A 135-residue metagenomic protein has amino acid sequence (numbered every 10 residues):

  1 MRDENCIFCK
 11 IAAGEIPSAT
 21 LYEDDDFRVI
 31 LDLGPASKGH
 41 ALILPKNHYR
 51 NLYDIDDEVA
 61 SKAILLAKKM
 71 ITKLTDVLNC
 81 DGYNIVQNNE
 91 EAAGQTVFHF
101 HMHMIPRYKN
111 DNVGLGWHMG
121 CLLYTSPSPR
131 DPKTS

Functional and structural regions predicted by a protein language model:
M1-L44: Active-site microenvironments that recognize anionic phosphate/pyrophosphate groups
L42-I64, G116-L123: Short histidine-centered catalytic/ligand-binding loop motif
K46, N89-A92, V97-R107: Histidine-centered catalytic micro-motifs
V59-V77: Long, well-ordered alpha-helical scaffolding segments within enzyme catalytic domains, especially pronounced
L78-E90: A short glycine-rich, hydrophobically flanked beta-strand micro-motif that places a catalytic Asp/Glu for divalent metal
D111-N112: C-terminal structural segments of small proteins and small subunits
Y124-P129: Conserved small/polar residues in nucleotide/adenosyl-binding loops
